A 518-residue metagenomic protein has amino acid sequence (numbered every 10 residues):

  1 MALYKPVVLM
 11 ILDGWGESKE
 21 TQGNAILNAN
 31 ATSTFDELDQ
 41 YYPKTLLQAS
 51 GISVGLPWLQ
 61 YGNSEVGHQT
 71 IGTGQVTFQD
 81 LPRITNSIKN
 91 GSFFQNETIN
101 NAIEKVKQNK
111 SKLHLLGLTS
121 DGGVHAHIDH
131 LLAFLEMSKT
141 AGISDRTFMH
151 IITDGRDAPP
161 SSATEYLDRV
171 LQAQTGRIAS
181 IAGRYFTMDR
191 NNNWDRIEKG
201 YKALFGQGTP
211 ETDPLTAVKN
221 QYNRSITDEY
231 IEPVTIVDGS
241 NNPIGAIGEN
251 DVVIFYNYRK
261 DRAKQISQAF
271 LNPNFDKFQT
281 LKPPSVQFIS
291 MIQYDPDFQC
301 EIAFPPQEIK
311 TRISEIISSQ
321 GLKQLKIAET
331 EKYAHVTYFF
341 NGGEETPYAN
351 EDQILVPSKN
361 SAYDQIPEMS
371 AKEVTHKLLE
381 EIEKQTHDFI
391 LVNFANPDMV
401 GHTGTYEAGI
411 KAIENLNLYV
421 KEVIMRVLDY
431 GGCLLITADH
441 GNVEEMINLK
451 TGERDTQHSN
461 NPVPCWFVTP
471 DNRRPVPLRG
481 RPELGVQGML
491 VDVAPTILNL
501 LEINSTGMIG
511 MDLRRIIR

Functional and structural regions predicted by a protein language model:
M1-R518: Feature captures the catalytic ectodomains and active-site-proximal regions of enzymes that hydrolyze or transfer
